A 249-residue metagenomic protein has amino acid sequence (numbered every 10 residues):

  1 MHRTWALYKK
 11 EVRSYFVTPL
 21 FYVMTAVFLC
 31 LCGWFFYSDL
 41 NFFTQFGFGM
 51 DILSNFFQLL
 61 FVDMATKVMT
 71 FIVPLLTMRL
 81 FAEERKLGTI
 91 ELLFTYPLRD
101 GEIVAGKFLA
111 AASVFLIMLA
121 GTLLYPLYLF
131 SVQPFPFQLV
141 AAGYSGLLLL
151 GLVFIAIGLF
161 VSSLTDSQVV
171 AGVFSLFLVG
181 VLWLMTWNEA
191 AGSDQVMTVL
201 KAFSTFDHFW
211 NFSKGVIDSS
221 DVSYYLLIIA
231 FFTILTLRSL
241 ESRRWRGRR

Functional and structural regions predicted by a protein language model:
M1-I72, L76, S220-R249: Hydrophobic alpha-helical transmembrane segments
Y22-A26, K67, F71, L75 (+8 more regions): Hydrophobic alpha-helical transmembrane segments in multi-pass membrane proteins
W34-Y37, S54-V62, V68, A105 (+2 more regions): Secretory targeting signals
F35, D39-L40, T165-S213: Transmembrane helix segments
P74-L92, F108: Transmembrane helix boundary and interhelical loop/hinge segments in multi-pass membrane proteins
M78-A82, P126-F130, G158, S162 (+5 more regions): Membrane-water interface at transmembrane helix exits
F206-L227: Membrane-interfacial helix-loop-helix junctions in multi-pass membrane proteins
